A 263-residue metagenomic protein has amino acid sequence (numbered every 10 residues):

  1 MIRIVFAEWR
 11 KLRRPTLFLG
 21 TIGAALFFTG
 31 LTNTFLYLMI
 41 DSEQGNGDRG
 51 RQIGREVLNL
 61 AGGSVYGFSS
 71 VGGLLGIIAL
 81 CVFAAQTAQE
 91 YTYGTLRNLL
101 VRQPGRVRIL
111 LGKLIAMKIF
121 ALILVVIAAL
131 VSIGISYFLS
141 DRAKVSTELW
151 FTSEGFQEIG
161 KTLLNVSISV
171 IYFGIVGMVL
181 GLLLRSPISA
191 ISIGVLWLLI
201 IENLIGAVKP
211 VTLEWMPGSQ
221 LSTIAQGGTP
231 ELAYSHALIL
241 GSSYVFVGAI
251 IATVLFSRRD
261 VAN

Functional and structural regions predicted by a protein language model:
M1-L26: Aromatic- and glycine-rich beta-strand/loop motifs that create alpha-glucan
K11, A88, L99-V101, G177 (+1 more regions): Helix-capping/transition residues at the boundaries of transmembrane alpha-helices and the short helical linkers
T16-L19, V107, I188-S189: Residues that define the loop-to-transmembrane-helix transition and helix capping in multi-pass membrane transporters
F18, I22-Q86, L110-L184, N203 (+2 more regions): Secretory targeting signals
T21-F28, A190-I201, L213-Q220: Central hydrophobic cores of alpha-helical transmembrane segments in multi-pass integral membrane proteins
G23, N98, V107, L111-G112 (+1 more regions): Signature of the 12-TM Major Facilitator Superfamily
L80-R102, R106-V107: Transmembrane helix boundary and interhelical loop/hinge segments in multi-pass membrane proteins
S243-N263: Junction motif at the cytosolic side of a transmembrane helix
